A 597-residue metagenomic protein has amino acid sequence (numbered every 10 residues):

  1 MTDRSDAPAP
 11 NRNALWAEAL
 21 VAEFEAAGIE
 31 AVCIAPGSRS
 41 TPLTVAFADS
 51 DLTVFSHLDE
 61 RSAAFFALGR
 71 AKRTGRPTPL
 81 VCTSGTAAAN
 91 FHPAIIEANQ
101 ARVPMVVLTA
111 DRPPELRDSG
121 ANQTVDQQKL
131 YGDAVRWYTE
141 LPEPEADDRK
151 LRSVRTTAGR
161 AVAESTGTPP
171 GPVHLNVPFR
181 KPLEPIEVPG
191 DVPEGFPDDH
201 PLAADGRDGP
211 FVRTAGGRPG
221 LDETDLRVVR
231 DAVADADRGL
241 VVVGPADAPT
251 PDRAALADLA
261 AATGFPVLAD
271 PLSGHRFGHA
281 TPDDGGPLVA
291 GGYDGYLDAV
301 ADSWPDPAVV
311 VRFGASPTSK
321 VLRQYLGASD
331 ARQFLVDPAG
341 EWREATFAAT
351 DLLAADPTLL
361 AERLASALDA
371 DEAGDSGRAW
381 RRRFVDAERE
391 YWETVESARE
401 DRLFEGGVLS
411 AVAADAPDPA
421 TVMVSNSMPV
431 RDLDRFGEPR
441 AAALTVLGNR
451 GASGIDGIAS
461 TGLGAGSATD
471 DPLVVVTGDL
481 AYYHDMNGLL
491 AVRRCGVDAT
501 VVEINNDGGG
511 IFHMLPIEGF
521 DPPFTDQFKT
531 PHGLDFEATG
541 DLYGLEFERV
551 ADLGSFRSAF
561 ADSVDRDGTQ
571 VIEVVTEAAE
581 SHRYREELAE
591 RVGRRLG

Functional and structural regions predicted by a protein language model:
T2-N11, L141, L326-V430, A551-L553 (+1 more regions): Phosphate/pyrophosphate-binding active-site segments
A17-V21, E25-G28, A35-A46, R383-D470 (+2 more regions): Active-site diphosphate/adenylate-binding microenvironment
A19-I29, A71-G75, N99, A163-P169 (+5 more regions): Glycine-rich phosphate/diphosphate-binding loops that line cofactor/substrate pockets in enzymes
T41-S119, V430-G510: Thiamine diphosphate
A110-T157, A161, D270-V385: Glycine-rich, acidic loop regions that bind phosphate or pyrophosphate groups
T124-V173, D306, L360-E362, S366 (+1 more regions): Conserved thiamine diphosphate
K129, P170-R218, A561-G597: Glycine/aspartate-rich loop-and-adjacent alpha/beta segment that forms the canonical ThDP
T224, D235, V243-F334, A442-D471 (+2 more regions): Glycine-rich, anion-gripping cofactor-binding loops and their flanking helix/strand elements in enzyme active sites
